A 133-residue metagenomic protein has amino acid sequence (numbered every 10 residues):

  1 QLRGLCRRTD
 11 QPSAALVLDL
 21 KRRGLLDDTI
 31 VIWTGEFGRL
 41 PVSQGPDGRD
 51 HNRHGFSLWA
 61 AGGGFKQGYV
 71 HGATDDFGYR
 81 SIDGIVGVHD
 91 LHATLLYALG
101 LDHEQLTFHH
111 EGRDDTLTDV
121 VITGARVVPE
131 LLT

Functional and structural regions predicted by a protein language model:
Q1-T133: Ligand-binding pockets and gating/stacking loops
